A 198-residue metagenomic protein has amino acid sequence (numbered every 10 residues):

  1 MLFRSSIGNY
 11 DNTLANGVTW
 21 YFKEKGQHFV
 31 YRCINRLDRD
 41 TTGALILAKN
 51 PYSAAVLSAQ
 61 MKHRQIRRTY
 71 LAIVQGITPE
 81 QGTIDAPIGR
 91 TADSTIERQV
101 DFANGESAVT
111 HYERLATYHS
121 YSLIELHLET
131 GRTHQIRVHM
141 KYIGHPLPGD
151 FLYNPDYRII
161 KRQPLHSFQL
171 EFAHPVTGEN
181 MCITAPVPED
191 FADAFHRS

Functional and structural regions predicted by a protein language model:
M1-T83, P87-A92, D190-R197: RNA pseudouridine synthases
R4-S5, A48, R98-F102, I124 (+1 more regions): Thr-Gly-centered strand-to-loop micro-motif
V30-C33, E80, I84, I96 (+3 more regions): Glycine-rich, flexible loop/turn motifs
L57-A59, I96-R98, H111: Glycine-rich, charged/polar anion/phosphate-binding loops that engage phosphate groups from diverse ligands
L71, T95, Y121-L123: Short, flexible active-site loops
R90-E97, E171, A185: A general structural signal for short secondary-structure boundary/capping elements
F102-V109, R114, H119, L123 (+2 more regions): Pseudouridine synthases involved in rRNA/tRNA modification
